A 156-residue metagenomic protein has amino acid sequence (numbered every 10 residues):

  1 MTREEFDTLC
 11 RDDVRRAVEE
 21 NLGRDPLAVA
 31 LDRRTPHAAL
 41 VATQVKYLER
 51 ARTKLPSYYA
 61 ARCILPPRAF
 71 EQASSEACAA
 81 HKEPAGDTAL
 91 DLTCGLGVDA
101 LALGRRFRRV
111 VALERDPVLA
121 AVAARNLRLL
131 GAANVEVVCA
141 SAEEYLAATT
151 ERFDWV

Functional and structural regions predicted by a protein language model:
M1-V156: SAM-dependent transferase fold signal centered on methyltransferase-like domains, encompassing both Class I
